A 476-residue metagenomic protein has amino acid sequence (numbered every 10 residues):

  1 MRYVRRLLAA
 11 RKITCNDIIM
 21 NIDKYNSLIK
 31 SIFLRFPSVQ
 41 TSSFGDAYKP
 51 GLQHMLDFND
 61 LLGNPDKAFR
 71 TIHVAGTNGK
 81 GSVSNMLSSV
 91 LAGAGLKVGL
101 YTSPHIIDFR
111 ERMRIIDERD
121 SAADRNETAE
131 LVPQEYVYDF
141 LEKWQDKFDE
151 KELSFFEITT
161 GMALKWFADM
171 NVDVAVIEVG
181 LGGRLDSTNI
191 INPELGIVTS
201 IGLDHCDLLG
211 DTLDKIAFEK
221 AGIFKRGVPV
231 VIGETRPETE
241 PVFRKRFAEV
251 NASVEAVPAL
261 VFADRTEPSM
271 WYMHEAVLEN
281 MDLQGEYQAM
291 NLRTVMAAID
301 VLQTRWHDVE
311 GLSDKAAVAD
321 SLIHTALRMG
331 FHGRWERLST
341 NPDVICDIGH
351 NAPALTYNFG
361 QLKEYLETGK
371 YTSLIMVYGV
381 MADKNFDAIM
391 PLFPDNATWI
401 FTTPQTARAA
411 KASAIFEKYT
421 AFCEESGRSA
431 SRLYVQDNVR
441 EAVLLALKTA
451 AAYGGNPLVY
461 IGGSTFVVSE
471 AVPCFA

Functional and structural regions predicted by a protein language model:
M1-I19: N-terminal amphipathic/basic-hydrophobic helices that include classical n-h-c signal peptides and signal-anchor
N16-G76, V83-A94, Y101, A122-R125: Short functional linear segments
F44, Y101-P104, G233-E234, R246-R265 (+8 more regions): Beta-strand->loop->alpha-helix junctions that form or flank phosphate-binding loops in nucleotide-handling enzymes
N85-K143: N-terminal phosphate/diphosphate-binding loop that engages ATP/GTP or pyrophosphate donors across diverse enzyme folds
D139, W144-F155, T159-E234, E238: Flexible active-site lid/hinge loop adjacent to a nucleotide/diphosphate and Mg2+-phosphate binding pocket
D169, V174-V179, S187-I197, I201-H205 (+2 more regions): Nucleotide phosphate-binding/pyrophosphate-handling subdomain across enzymes that bind or process nucleotide phosphates
E194-L195, L208-K215, K220-I223, V228-D300: Internal gly/pro-rich beta-alpha loop/helix module that stabilizes soluble enzyme cofactors or their anionic handles
R236-R246, N251-E255, T266-E267, D343-I345 (+1 more regions): C-terminal helical cap/extension that packs against the catalytic core of soluble nucleotide-cofactor enzymes
